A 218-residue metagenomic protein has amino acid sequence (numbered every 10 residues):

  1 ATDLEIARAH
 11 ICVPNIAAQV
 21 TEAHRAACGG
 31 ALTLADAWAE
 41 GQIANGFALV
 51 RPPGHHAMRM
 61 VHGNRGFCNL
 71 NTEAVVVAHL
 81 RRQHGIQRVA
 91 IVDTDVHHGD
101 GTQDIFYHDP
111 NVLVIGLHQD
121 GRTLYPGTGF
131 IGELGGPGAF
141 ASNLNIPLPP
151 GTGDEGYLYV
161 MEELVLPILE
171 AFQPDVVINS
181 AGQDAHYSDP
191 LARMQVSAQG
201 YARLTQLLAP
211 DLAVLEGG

Functional and structural regions predicted by a protein language model:
A1-G218: HDAC/HDAC-like amidohydrolase catalytic core signature
